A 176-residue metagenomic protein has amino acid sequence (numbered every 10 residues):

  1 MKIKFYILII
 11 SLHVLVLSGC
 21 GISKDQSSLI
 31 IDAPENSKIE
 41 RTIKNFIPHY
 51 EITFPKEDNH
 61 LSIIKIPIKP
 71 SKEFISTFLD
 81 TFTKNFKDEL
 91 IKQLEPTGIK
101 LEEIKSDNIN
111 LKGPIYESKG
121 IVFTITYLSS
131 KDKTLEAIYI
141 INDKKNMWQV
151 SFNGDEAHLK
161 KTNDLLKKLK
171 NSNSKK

Functional and structural regions predicted by a protein language model:
M1-F5: Positively charged n-region of N-terminal signal peptides that target proteins for export
Y6-S11: Sec-dependent N-terminal signal peptides
L17-G19: C-terminal motif of bacterial Sec signal peptides marking the signal peptidase cleavage site
G21-T53: N-terminal "mature-domain start" segment
A33, F78, F82, F86 (+3 more regions): Stable alpha-helical elements in mature extracytoplasmic
P34-K38, K144-K176: Surface-exposed amphipathic alpha-helical segments
F46-E136: Conserved polar/disulfide-associated segments of primarily extracytoplasmic proteins
T134-M147: A short, surface-exposed beta-strand/turn
